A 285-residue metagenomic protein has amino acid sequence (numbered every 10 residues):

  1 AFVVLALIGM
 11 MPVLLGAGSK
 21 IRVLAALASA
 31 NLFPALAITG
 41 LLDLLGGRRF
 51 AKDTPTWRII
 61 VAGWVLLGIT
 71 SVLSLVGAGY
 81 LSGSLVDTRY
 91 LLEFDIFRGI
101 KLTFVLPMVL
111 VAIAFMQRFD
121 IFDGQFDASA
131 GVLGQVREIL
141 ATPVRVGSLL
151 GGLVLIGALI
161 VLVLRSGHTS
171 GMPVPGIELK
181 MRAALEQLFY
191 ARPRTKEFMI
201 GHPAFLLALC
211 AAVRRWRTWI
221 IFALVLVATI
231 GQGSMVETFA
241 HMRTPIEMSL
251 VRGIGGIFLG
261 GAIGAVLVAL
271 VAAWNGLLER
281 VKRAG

Functional and structural regions predicted by a protein language model:
F2-G285: Alpha-helical transmembrane segments of integral membrane proteins
